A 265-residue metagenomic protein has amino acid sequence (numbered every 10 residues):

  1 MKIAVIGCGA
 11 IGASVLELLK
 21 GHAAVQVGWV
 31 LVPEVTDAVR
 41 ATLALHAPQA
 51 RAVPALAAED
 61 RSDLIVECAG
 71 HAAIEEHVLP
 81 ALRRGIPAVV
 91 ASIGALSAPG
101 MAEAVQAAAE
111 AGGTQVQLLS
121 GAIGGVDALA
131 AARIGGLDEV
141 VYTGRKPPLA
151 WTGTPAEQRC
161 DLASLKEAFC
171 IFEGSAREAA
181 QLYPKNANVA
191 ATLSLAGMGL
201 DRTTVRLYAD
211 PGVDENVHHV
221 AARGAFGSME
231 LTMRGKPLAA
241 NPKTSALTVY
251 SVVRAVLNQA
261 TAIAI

Functional and structural regions predicted by a protein language model:
M1-A4: Extreme N-terminal starter segment of soluble prokaryotic enzymes
I6, Q117, A122-I265: Active-site-lining helix/loop region of Rossmann-like oxidoreductase modules
G12-A13: N-terminal Rossmann-fold NAD(P) dinucleotide-binding loop
H22-L43: NAD(P)-binding Rossmann-fold cofactor-contacting core
P54-R83, A95-A98: Beta-loop-alpha module in the N-terminal Rossmann-like domain of NAD(P)-dependent dehydrogenases, especially those
E67, V90, Q115-S120: General beta-strand structural signal in soluble alpha/beta enzymes
V78, V89-V90: Non-transmembrane, aqueous-exposed alpha-helical and coiled segments at domain scale
I93-Q115: Rossmann-fold NAD(P)-binding glycine/threonine-rich loop
